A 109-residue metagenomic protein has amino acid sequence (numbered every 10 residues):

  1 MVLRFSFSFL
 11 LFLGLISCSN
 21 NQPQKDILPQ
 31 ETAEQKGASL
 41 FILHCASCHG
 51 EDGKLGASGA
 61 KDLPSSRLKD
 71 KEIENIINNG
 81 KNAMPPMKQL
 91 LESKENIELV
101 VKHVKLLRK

Functional and structural regions predicted by a protein language model:
M1-F7: Bacterial N-terminal signal peptides that target proteins for export
G14-S17: C-terminal motif of bacterial Sec signal peptides marking the signal peptidase cleavage site
S19-N21: Bacterial signal peptide processing site
L28, E34, A38, G50-N78 (+1 more regions): Gly/Gly-Pro-rich "capping" loops immediately C-terminal to redox-active cysteine motifs in periplasmic/lumenal
E34-F41, L91, K109: Short sequence/structural segments immediately N-terminal
G37-E51, V100, V104: The canonical Cys-X-X-Cys-His
I77, Q89-K109: C-terminal capping alpha-helices of c-type cytochrome domains
